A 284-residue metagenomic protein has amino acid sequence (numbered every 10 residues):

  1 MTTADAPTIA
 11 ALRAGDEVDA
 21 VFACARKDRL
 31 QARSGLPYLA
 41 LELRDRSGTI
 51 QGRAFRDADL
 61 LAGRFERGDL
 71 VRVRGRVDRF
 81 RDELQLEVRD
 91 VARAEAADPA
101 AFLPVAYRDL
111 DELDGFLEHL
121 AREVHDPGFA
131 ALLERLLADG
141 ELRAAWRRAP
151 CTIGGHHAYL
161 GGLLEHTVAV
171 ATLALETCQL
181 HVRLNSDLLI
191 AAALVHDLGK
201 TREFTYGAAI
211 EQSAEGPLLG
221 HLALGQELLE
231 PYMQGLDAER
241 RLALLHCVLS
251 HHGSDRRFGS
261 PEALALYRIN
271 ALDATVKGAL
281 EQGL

Functional and structural regions predicted by a protein language model:
M1-V18: OB-fold nucleic-acid-binding modules
A11, G15, P37, E66 (+3 more regions): Hydrophobic/basic alpha-helical segments enriched in Actinobacteria
R13-R29: Intrinsically disordered, low-complexity, positively charged segments
F22, G68, V170, N270: Divalent metal-coordination and catalytic microenvironments
R26-P37, T49-L103: OB-fold single-stranded nucleic acid-binding module
A40-D45: Short, acidic/hydrophobic/Gly-rich beta-strand patch recurrent on exposed beta strands that often constitutes part
P99-E215: Acidic/His-rich, divalent-metal-binding segments that scaffold phosphate/diphosphate chemistry
Y159, E165-H166, L175-Q282: Divalent metal-dependent catalytic cores for phosphoryl transfer on phosphate-bearing substrates
